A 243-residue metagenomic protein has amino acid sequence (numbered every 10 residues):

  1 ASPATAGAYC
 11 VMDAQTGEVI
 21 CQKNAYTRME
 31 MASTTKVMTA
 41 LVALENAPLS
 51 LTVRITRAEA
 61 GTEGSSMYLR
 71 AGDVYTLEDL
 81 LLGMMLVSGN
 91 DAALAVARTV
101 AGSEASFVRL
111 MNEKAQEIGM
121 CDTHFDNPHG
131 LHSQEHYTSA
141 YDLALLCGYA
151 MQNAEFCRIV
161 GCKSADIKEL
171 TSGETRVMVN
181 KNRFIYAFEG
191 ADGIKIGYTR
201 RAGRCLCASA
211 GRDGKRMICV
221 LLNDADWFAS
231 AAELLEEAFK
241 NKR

Functional and structural regions predicted by a protein language model:
A1-Y141, C147-A154, R212: Active-site-adjacent loops and short helices of periplasmic peptidoglycan-processing enzymes
M120-C121, H132-Y137, Y141-R243: Domain-terminus/edge residues, biased toward the C-terminal soluble/receptor-binding domains of extracytoplasmic
